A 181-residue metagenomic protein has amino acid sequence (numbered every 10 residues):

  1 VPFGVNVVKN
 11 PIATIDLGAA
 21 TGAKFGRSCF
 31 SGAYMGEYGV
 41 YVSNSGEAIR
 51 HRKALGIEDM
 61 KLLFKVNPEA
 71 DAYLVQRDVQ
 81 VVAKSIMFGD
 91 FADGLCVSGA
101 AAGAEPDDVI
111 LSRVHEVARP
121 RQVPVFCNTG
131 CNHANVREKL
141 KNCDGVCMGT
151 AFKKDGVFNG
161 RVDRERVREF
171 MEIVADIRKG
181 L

Functional and structural regions predicted by a protein language model:
V1-V7, I57-E69, R113-T129: Short beta-strand/loop segments at the ligand-binding rim of alpha/beta enzyme cores
G4, G26-R27, L95-C96, C147: Conserved beta-strand positions in the central sheet of alpha/beta enzyme cores
N6-N10, S31-A33, K65-D71, S98-A100 (+2 more regions): Active-site beta-loop-alpha junctions enriched in small/polar residues
K9-D16, A33-L55, G99-V117, H133-E138 (+1 more regions): Active-site-adjacent beta->alpha loops and helix N-cap segments on the catalytic face of soluble alpha/beta enzymes
N10-A13, A19-G94: Conserved anion-binding
N10-A23, V81-K84, V114, C127-M148: Catalytic cores of alpha/beta
Y41, P68-V81, A102-E105, P124-F126 (+1 more regions): Active-site-adjacent loop and "lid" segments of alpha/beta metabolic enzymes
P68-L111, F152-R166: Glycine/Thr-rich beta-alpha phosphate-binding loop at enzyme active sites
